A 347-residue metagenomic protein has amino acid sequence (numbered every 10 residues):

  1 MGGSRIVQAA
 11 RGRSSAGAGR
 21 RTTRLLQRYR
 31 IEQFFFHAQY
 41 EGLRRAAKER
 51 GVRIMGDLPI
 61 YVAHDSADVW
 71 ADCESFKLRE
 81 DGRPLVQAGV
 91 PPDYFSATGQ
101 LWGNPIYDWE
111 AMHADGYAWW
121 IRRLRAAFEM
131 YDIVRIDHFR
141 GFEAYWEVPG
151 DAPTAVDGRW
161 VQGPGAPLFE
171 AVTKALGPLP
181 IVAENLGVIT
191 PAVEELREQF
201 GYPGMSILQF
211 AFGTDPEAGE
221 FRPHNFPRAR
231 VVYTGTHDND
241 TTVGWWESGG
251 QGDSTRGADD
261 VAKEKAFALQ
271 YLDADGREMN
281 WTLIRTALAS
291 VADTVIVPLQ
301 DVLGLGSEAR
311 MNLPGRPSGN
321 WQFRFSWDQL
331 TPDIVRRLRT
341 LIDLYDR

Functional and structural regions predicted by a protein language model:
M1-A38, Y61-I296, Q300-V302, G306 (+1 more regions): Alpha-amylase-like alpha-glycosidases and glucanotransferases acting on alpha-linked glucans and related
F35-E49, R53: Active-site pocket-lining segments that scaffold enzyme catalytic pockets across diverse folds
D57: Ligand-binding beta-strand-loop-alpha-helix segment within the catalytic cores of soluble metabolic enzymes
F323-R347: Terminal-tail/helix-coil boundary detector
